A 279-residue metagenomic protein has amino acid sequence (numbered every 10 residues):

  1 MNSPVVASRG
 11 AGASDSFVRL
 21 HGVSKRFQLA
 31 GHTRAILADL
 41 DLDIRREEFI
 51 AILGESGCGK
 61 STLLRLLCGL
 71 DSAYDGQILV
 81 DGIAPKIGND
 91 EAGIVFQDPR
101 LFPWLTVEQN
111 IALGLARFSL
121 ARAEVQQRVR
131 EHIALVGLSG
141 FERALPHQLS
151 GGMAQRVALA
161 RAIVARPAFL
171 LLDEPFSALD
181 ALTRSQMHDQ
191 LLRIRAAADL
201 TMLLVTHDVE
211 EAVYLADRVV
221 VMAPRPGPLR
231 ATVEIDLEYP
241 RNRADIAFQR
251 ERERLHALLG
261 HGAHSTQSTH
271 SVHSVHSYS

Functional and structural regions predicted by a protein language model:
L53-E55: The feature captures the beta-strand-to-loop junction immediately N-terminal to the Walker
C68: Helix-to-loop junction immediately C-terminal to a conserved catalytic motif
G76-G88: Conserved ABC transporter NBD signature motif
L105-L113: Short coil-to-helix segment of the ABC ATPase nucleotide-binding domain corresponding to the Q-loop/switch region
E124-V136, R254: ABC nucleotide-binding domain "signature" region
A144-H147, A165: Conserved signature/switch motifs of ABC ATPase nucleotide-binding domains
L159: Hydrophobic anchor residue at the start of the ABC signature
